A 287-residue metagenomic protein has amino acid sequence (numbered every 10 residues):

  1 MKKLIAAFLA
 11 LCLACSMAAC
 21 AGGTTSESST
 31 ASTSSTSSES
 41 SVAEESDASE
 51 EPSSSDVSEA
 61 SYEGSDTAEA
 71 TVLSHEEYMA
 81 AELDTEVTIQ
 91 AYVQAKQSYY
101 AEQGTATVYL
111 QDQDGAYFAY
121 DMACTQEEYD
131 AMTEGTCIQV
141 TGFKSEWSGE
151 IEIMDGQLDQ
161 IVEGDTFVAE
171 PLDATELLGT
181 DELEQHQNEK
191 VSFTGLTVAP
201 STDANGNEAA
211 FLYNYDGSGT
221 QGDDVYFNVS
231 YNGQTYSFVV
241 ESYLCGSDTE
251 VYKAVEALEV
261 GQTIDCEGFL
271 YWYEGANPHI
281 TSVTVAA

Functional and structural regions predicted by a protein language model:
M1-L9: Positively charged n-region of N-terminal signal peptides that target proteins for export
A10-A14: Hydrophobic alpha-helical membrane-embedded or membrane-associated segments
C15-A19: C-terminal motif of bacterial Sec signal peptides marking the signal peptidase cleavage site
A21-S49: Short, low-complexity, disordered segments immediately C-terminal to signal peptides in bacterial exported proteins
G23, V57-A287: OB-fold single-stranded nucleic acid-binding module
